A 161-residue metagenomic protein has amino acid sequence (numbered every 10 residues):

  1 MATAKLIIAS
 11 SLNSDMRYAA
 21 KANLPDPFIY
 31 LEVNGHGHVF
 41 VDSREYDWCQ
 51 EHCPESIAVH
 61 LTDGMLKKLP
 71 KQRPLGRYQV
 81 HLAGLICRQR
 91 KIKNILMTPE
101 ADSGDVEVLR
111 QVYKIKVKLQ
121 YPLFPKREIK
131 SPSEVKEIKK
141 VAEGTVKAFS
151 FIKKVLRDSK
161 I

Functional and structural regions predicted by a protein language model:
M1-R90, E143: N-terminal accessory/capping or targeting/presequence segment of soluble
Y78-I161: Flexible, acidic/His-enriched mid-domain "rim/lid" segments that flank
